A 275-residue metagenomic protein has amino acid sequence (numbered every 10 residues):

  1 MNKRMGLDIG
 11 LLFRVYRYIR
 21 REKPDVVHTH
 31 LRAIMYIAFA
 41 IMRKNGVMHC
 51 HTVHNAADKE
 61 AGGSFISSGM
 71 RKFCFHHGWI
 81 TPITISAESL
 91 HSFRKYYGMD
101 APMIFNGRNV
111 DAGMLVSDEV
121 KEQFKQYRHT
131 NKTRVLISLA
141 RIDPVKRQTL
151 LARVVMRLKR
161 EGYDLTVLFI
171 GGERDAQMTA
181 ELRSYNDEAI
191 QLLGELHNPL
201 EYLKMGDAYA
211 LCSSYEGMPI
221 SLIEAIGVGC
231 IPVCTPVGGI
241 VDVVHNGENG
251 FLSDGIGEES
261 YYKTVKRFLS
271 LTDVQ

Functional and structural regions predicted by a protein language model:
G6-G10, R94-K95, G107-Y127: Acidic anion/phosphate-binding donor-loop and adjacent secondary structure in glycosyltransferase catalytic cores
T29-M35, V53: Short His-centered aromatic/hydrophobic patch
G78-G113: A short, active-site helix/loop in glycosyltransferases that binds the activated sugar's phosphate group
R134-R157, Q177, E259: A conserved mid-protein helix/loop that constitutes part of the nucleotide-sugar donor-binding site
T166-A189, L193: Short, structured helix-loop element that forms part of the nucleotide-activated donor/catalytic region
E195, S214: Aromatic "clamp/platform" in nucleotide-sugar-dependent glycosyltransferases that forms part of the donor/acceptor
I231-C234, V244: Short hydrophobic beta-strand element within catalytic cores of glycosyltransferases and related nucleotide-activated
N246-G247, F251-E259, R267-D273: Conserved acidic donor-binding segment of nucleotide-sugar-dependent glycosyltransferases
